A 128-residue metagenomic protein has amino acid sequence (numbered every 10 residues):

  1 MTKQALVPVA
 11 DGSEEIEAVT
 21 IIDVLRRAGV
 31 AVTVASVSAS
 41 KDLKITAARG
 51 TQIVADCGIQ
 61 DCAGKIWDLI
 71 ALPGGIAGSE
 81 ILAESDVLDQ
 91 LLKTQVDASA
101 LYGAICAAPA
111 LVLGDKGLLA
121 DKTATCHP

Functional and structural regions predicted by a protein language model:
M1-A98, Y102, A110-D121: Extended, subdomain-level signal for the structured scaffold at the beginning of enzyme domains
C106: Catalytic nucleophile serine of serine hydrolases, specifically the conserved "nucleophile elbow" pentapeptide
T125-P128: Active-site oxyanion/phosphate-handling segment shared across diverse enzymes
